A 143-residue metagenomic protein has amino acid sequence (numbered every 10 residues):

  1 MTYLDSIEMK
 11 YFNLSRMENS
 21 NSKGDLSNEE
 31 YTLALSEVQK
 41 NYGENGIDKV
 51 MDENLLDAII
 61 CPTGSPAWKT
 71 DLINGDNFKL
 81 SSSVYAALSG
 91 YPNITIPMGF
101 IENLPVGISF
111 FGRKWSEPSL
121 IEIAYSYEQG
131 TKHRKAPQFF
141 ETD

Functional and structural regions predicted by a protein language model:
M1-D48, P97-P105: Short helix-loop capping/hinge segments that flank enzyme active sites or metal/cofactor-binding pockets
D5, D52, E128-K132: Sec-exported extracytoplasmic/periplasmic mature domains
D25, T32-S36, N74, L88-D143: Structural helix-boundary/capping segments
T32, N54, T63-V84: Short, surface-exposed loop/helix-turn segments at secondary-structure junctions that function as lids/hinges flanking
Y42, G46, N54, N77-S81 (+1 more regions): Generic recognition of stable, solvent-exposed alpha-helical segments in well-folded globular domains
G46-K49, L72-I96: Small-aliphatic-rich amphipathic alpha-helix that forms the alpha element of a beta-alpha
D57: Conserved acidic residues
